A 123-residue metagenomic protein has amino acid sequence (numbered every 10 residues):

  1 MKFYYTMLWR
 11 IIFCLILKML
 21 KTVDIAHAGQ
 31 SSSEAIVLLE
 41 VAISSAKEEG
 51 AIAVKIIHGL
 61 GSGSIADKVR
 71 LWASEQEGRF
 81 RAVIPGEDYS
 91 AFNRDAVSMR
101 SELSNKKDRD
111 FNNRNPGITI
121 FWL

Functional and structural regions predicted by a protein language model:
K2-L123: Long, charged, low-complexity intrinsically disordered regions
